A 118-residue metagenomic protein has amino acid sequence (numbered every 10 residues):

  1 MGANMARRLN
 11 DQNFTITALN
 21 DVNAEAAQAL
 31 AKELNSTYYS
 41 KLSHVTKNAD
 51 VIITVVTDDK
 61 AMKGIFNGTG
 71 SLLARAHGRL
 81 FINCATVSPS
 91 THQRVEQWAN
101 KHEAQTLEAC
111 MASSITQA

Functional and structural regions predicted by a protein language model:
M1-V51, R79-L80, T116-A118: NAD(P)+-binding Rossmann beta1-loop-alpha1 motif at the extreme N-terminus of oxidoreductases
A6-R7, A31-K32, G64-N67, Q93-E96: Short amphipathic alpha-helical segments
E33-Y39, K63-N67, A104-A109: Short gly/ser/thr-rich secondary-structure transition/capping motifs
S40-L42, V51-G70, A85-H92: Beta-loop-alpha module in the N-terminal Rossmann-like domain of NAD(P)-dependent dehydrogenases, especially those
T69-H77: Short, conserved loop/helix-junction motifs that constitute active-site signature segments in enzyme catalytic cores
A76-R79, H102-A104: A short helix->loop->beta-strand "cap" motif at the edges of active sites that frequently abuts
V87-A118: Rossmann-fold dinucleotide-binding core
